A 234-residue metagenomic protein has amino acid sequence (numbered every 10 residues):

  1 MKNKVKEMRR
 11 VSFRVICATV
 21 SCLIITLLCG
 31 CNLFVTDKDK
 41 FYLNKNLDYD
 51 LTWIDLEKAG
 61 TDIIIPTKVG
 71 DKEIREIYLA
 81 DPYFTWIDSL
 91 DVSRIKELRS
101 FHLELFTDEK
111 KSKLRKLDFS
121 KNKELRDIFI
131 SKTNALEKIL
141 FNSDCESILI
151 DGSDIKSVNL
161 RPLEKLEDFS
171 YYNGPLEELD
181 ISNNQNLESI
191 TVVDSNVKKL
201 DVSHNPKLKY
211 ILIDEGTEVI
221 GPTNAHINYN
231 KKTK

Functional and structural regions predicted by a protein language model:
K2-H102, T107-K123, D127, K132-N134 (+4 more regions): N-terminal capping/linker segments that flank leucine-rich repeat
L117, V158, L179, L200: Acidic/charged coordination and interface sites in well-structured regions
A135-K138, I155-K156, L176, V197-K198: Short glycine/acidic-rich loop motifs that flank beta-strands on beta-rich extracellular proteins
E137, E146, E188: Acidic Asp/Glu-based divalent-cation binding sites
K156, R161-L163, E167-E177, N184: Eukaryotic tandem repeat interaction scaffolds
